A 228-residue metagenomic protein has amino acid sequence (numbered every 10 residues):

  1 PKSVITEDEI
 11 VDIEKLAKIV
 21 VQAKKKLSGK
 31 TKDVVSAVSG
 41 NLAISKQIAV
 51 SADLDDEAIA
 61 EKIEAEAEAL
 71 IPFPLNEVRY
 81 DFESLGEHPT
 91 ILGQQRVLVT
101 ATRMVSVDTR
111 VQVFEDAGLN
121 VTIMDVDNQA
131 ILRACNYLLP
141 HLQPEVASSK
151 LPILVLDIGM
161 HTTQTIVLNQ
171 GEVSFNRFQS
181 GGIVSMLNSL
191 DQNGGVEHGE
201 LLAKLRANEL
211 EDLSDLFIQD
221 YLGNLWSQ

Functional and structural regions predicted by a protein language model:
P1-K2, V11, K32-A37, H141-F175 (+3 more regions): Gly/Thr-rich phosphate-binding beta-strand-loop-beta motif of the actin/hexokinase/Hsp70
P1-K25, D212-Y221: N-terminal phosphate-binding loop and adjacent alpha-helix
D8-K15, D55, I59, V99-S106 (+2 more regions): Catalytic cores of large soluble enzymes that bind and process phosphate-bearing ligands
E14-S28, P140-L151, D215, Q228: Phosphate-interacting basic helix/loop segments used at nucleotide- and nucleic-acid interfaces
V20-D33, A117, V196-G199: Phosphate/pyrophosphate-binding loops at sites that engage ATP/ADP/AMP, CoA/4′-phosphopantetheine, polyphosphate
D33, A37-L139: Active-site neighborhood for divalent-cation/phosphate handling
E64-F73, L187-L202: Long, charge-dense
L201-Q228: Adenine-nucleotide phosphate-binding core of ATP-dependent small-molecule kinases
